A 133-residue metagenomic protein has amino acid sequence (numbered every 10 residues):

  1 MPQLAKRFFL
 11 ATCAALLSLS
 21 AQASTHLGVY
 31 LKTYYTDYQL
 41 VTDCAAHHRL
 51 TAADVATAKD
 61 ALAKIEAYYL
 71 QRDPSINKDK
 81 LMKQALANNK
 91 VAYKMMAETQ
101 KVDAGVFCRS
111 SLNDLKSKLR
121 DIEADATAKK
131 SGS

Functional and structural regions predicted by a protein language model:
M1-F9: Bacterial N-terminal signal peptides that target proteins for export
R7, A14-L16: Compositionally biased, low-complexity segments
F9, L40, D103-A104: Secretory pathway export signals and precursors
L17, Y38, K101-V102: Processing junctions and N-termini across compartments
S18-Q22: N-terminal signal peptide c-region/cleavage motif recognized by signal peptidases
T25-K78: Short N-proximal segments of mature Sec-exported proteins
A58-S133: Compact alpha-helical subdomains of small soluble proteins
